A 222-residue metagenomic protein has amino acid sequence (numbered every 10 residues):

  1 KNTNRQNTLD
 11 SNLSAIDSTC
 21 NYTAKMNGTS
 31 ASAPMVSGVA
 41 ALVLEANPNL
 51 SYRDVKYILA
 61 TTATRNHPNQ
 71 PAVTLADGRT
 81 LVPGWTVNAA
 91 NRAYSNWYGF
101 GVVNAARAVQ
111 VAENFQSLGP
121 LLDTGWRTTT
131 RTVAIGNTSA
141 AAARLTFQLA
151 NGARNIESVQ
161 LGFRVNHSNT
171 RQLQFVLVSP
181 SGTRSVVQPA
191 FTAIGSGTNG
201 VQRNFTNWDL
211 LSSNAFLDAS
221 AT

Functional and structural regions predicted by a protein language model:
K1-A41, E45, N49, N96: Extracellular S/T/G-rich loop segment that most often corresponds to the catalytic His/Ser-adjacent loop
R5-T19, W85, A89, N207-L217: Surface-exposed acidic, glycine/proline-enriched linker/cap segments that occur as 15-30-residue helix-coil
G28-S30, V39, L59, G99 (+1 more regions): Residue-level detector of buried hydrophobic side-chain packing in well-ordered secondary-structure elements
P34-A41, R53, Y57, T61 (+1 more regions): Solvent-exposed, polar/charged alpha-helical surfaces in well-ordered, non-transmembrane soluble domains, broadly
N47-Y94: An often Trp-containing, charged/polar helix-loop segment at the C-terminal end of enzyme catalytic cores
V82-G84, A90, Q110-N114, L118: Long, low-complexity ectodomains and other extracytoplasmic segments of secretory-pathway proteins
A93, E113-T222: Loop and turn regions of beta-sandwich accessory domains that flank beta-strands and are enriched in small/polar
